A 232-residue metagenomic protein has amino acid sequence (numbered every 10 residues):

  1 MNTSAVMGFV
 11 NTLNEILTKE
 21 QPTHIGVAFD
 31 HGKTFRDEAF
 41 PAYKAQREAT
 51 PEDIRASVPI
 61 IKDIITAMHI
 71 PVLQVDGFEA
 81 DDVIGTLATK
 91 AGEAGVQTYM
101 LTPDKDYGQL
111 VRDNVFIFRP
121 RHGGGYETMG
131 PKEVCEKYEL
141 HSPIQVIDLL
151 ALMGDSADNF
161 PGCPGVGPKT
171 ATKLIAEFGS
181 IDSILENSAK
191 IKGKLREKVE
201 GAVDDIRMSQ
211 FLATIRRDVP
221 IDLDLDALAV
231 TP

Functional and structural regions predicted by a protein language model:
M1-L101, K105-K132, D205-P232: Noncatalytic, basic helical substrate-engagement surface that gates or grips nucleic-acid strands
Q21-G26, E93, D113-F116, T128-P232: Non-catalytic nucleic-acid-binding/docking modules located in mid-to-C-terminal regions of nucleic-acid enzymes
